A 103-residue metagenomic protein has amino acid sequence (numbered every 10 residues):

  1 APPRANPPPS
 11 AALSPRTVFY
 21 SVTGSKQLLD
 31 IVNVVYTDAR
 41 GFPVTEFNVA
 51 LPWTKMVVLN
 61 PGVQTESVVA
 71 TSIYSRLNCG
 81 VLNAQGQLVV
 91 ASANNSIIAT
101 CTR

Functional and structural regions predicted by a protein language model:
A1-T17: N-terminal low-complexity, Pro/Thr-rich disordered segments that flank secretion/membrane-targeting signals
S14-R16, L51, S75: Residues at beta-strand starts and edge strands
R16-G24: A short, amphipathic beta-strand motif
T23-S72: Mature extracytoplasmic domains of secretory-pathway proteins
T54-R103: Extracytosolic low-complexity repeat regions of secreted or lipid-anchored proteins
